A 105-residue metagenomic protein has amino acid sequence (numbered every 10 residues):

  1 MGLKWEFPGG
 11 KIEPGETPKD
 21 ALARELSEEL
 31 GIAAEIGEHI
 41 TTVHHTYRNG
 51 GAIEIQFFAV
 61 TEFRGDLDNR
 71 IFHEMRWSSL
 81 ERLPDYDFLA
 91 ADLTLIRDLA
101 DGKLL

Functional and structural regions predicted by a protein language model:
M1-E28: Conserved Nudix-box catalytic region and its N-terminal flanking loop in Nudix hydrolases and closely related
I12-E13, H45-T46, R82-P84: Short histidine/acidic/glycine/proline-rich micro-motifs that form metal- and phosphate-coordinating active-site loops
T17, S27, A33-E35, S79: Short coil/turn motifs that cap or connect alpha-helices
A33-A34, V43-D66, R76: Active-site-adjacent beta-strand/loop module that shapes the phosphate/pyrophosphate-binding cleft
A59, D68-L99: NUDIX/MutT-family hydrolases
A100-L105: Generic C-terminal helix-cap and adjacent flexible tail
